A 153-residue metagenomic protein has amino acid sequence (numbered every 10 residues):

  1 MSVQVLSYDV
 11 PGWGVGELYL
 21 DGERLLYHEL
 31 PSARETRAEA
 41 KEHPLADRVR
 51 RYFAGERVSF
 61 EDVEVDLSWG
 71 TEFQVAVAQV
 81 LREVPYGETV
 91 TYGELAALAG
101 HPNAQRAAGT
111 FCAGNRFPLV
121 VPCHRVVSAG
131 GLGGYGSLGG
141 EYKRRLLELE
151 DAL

Functional and structural regions predicted by a protein language model:
M1-P102, L153: Basic nucleic-acid-binding alpha-helical/helix-turn surface characteristic of O6-alkylguanine DNA
V15, R24-L25, Y135-L153: Positively charged, aromatic-accented nucleic-acid-binding surfaces
A76-V80, A107, R145: Pre-recognition alpha-helix immediately N-terminal to the DNA-recognition helix within helix-turn-helix or winged-helix
L81, L95, C123-R125, L146: Residue-level signal for inorganic ion chemistry
P85, R116-P122: Short, proline-centered helix/strand-breaking motifs
N103-P118: Regulatory, non-catalytic segments
V121-L138: Charged low-complexity interaction tracts in eukaryotic proteins
